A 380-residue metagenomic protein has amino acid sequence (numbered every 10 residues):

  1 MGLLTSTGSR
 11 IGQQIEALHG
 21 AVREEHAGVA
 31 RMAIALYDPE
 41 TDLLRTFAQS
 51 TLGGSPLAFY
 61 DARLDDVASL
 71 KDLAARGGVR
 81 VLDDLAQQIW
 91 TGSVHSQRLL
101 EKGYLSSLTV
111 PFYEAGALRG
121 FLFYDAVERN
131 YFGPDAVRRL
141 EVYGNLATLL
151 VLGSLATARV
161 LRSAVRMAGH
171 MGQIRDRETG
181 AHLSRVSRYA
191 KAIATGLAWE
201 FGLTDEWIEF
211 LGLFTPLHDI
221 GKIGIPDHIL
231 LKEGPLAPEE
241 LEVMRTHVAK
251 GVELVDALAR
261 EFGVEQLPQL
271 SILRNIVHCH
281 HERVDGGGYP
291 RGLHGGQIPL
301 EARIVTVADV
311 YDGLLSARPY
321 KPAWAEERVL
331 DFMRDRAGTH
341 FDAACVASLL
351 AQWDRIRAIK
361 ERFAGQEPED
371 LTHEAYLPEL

Functional and structural regions predicted by a protein language model:
G2-S6, R10, F132-D135, V142-V160 (+5 more regions): Signal-transducing alpha-helical linker
L3-F47, S55-A58, I193-W207, I223: Helix-loop-beta substructure at the N-terminus of cytosolic sensory domains that couple signal/ligand detection
A21, R76-V79, A115, R139-A158 (+4 more regions): Signal-transmission/dimerization alpha-helices at domain junctions
E40-T41, Y113-L118, V127, G296-Q297: Flexible loop/coil segments at beta-strand boundaries within sensory signal-transduction domains
F47, G54-L100: Regulatory sensory and allosteric helical modules in signal-transduction proteins and certain transcription factors
L105-A115: A short, aliphatic-rich beta-strand micro-motif
R119, D125-E141, L150-S154, L236 (+1 more regions): Regulatory loop-to-helix N-cap segments in sensory/regulatory domains that couple ligand/signal detection
S163-L380: Histidine- and acidic-residue-rich, metal-dependent catalytic cores
